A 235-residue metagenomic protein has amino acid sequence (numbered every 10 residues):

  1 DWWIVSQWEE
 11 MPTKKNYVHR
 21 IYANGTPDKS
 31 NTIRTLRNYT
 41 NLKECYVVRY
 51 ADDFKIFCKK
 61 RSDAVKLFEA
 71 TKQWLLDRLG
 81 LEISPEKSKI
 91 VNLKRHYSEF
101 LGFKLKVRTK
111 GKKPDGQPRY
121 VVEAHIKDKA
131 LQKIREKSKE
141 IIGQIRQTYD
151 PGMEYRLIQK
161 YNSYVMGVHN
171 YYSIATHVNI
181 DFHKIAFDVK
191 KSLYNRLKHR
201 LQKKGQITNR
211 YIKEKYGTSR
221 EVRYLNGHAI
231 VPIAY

Functional and structural regions predicted by a protein language model:
D1-Y235: Non-catalytic terminal/accessory segments
